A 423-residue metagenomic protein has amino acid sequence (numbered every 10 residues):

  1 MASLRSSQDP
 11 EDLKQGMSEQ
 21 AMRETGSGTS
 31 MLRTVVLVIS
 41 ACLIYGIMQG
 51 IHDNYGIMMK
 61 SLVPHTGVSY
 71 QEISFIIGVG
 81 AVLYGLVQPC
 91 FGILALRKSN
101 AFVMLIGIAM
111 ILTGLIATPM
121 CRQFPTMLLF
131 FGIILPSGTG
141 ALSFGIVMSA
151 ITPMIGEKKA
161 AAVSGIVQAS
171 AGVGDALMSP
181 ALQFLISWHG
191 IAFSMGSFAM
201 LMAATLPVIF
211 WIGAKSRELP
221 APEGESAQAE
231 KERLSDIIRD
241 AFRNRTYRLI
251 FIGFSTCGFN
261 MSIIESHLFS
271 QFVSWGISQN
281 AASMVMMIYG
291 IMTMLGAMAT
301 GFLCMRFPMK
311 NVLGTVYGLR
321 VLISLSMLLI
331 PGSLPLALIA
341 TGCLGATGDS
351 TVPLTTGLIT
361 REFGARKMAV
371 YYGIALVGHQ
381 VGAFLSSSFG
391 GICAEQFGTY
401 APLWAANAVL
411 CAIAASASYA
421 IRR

Functional and structural regions predicted by a protein language model:
Y55-L62, N244-A297: Extracytoplasmic gate region of multi-pass secondary transporters
L86-F124: Conserved MFS/SLC helix-loop-helix module at the cytosolic interface between two early adjacent transmembrane helices
V87-S99, G296-P308, E395: Helix-to-loop junctions at the C-terminal end of transmembrane segments in multipass secondary transporters
T126-L142, S255, L336-S350: Hydrophobic core of transmembrane alpha-helices in multi-pass small-molecule transporters, especially MFS/SLC-type
F131-A169: Cytoplasmic helix-loop-helix junction between adjacent transmembrane helices in 12-TM secondary transporters
I166, D175, E362-F397, N407: A late C-terminal transmembrane helix in Major Facilitator Superfamily
V167-R217: Helix-loop-helix hairpin linking two adjacent transmembrane segments in secondary transporters
Y289, R306-L358: C-terminal transmembrane helical hairpin of 12-TM major facilitator-type secondary transporters
